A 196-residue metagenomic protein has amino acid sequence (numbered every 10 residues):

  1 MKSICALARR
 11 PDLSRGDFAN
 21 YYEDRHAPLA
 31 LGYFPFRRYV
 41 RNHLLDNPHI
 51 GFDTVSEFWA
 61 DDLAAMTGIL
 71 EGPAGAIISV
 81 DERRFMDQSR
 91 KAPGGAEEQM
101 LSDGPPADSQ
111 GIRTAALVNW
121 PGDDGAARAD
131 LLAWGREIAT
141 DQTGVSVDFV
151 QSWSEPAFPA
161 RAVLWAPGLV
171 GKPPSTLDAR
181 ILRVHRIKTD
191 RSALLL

Functional and structural regions predicted by a protein language model:
M1-L196: Macromolecular interaction modules
